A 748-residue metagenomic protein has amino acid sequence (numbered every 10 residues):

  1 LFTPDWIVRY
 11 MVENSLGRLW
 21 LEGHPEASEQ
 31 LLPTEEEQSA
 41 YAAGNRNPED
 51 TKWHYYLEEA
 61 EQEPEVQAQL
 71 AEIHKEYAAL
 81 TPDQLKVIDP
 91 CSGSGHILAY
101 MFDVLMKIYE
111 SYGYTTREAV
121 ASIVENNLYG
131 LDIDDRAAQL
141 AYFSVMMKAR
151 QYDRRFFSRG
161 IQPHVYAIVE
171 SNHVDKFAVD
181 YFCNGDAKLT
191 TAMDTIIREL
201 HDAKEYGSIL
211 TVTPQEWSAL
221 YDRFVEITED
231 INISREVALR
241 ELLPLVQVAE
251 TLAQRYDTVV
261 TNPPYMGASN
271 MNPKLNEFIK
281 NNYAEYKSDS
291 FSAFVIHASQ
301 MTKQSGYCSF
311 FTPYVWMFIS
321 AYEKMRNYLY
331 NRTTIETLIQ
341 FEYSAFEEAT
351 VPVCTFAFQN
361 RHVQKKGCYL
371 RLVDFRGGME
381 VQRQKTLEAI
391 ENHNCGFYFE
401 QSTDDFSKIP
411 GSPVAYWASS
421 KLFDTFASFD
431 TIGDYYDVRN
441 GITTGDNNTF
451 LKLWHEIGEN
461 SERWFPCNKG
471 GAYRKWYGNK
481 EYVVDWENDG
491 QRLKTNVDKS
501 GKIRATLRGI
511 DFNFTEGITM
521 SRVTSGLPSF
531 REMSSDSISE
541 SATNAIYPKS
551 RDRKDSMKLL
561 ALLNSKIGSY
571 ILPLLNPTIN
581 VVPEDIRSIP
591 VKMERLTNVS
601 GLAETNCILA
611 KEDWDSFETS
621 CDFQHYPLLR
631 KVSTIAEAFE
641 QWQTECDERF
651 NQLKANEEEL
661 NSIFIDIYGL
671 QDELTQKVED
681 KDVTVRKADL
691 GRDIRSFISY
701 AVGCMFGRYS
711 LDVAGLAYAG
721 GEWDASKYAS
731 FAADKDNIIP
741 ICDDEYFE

Functional and structural regions predicted by a protein language model:
L1-A79, F426-E459, R463-C467, Y473-V484 (+3 more regions): Class I S-adenosyl-L-methionine
L1-F2, I279-S290, W316-M317, S344-F346 (+4 more regions): Short, contiguous acidic/charged loop-to-helix segments that flank catalytic cores in large enzymes
T3-T337, R361-C368, V373-G378, Q384-I390: SAM-dependent methyltransferase catalytic region
V87, Q247-T261, R463, E481 (+1 more regions): Carboxylate/His-rich catalytic cores and anion/metal-binding grooves
D89-C91, L98, G130, T258-V260 (+10 more regions): Structured core elements
S92-G95, D135, N172, P264-M266 (+11 more regions): Short, glycine-/Ser/Thr-/acidic-enriched flexible segments
Y142-S144, Y152-Y256, N331-E336, S344-K502 (+2 more regions): Polynucleotide-recognition surfaces of large bacterial nucleic-acid defense/processing enzymes
H362-V363, S521-S588, R595-L609: Basic, amphipathic alpha-helical recognition segments used for DNA target recognition
